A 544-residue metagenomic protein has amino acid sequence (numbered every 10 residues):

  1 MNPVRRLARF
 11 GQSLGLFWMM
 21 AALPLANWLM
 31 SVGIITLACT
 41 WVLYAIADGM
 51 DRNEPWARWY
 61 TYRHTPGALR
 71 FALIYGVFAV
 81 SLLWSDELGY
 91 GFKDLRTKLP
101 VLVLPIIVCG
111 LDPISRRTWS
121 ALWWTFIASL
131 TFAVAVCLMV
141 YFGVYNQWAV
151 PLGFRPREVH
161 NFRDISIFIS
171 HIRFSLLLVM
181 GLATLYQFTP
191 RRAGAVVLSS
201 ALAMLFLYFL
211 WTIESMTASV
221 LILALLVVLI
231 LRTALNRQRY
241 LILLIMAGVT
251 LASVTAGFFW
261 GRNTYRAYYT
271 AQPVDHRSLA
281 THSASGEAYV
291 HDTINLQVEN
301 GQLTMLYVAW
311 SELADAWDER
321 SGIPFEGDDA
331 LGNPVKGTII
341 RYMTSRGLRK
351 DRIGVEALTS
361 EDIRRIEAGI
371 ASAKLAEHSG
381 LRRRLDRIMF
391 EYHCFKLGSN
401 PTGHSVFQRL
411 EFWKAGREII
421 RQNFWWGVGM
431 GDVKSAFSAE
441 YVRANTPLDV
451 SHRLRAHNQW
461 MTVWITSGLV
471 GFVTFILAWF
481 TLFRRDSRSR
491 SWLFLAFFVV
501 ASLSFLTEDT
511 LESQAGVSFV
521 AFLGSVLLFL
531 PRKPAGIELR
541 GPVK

Functional and structural regions predicted by a protein language model:
M1-V80, D86, Y90, P113-S120 (+6 more regions): Transmembrane signal-anchor hairpin modules in multi-pass inner-membrane enzymes, especially those that act on
Q12-W18, L152-I167, E411, T446-M461: Juxtamembrane membrane-water interface segments that cap and precede transmembrane helices
W18-A38, A57-T65, Y75-L102, L111-A121 (+5 more regions): Interfacial transmembrane-helix termini
W28-G49, L95-I107, R173-L182, V220-V227 (+3 more regions): Membrane-embedded alpha-helical segments of multi-pass membrane proteins, especially the transmembrane helices
T36-V42, I222, L226-L229, R239-L244 (+4 more regions): Transmembrane alpha-helices of multi-pass inner-membrane enzymes
A79-L83, V103, S120-R155, S166-I340 (+2 more regions): Alpha-helical transmembrane segments of multi-pass inner-membrane proteins
E326-D351, F390-Q422, W426-S467: Long extracytoplasmic/lumenal interhelical loops at the membrane interface of multi-pass membrane proteins
T466-V499: Hydrophobic transmembrane alpha-helices and their immediate junctions
